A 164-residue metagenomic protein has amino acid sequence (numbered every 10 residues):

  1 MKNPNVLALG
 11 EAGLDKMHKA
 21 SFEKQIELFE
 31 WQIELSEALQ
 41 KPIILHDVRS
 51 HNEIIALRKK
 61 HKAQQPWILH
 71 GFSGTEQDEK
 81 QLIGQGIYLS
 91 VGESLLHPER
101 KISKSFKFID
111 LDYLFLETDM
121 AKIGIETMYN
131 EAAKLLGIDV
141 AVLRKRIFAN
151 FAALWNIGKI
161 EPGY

Functional and structural regions predicted by a protein language model:
M1-P4, K101-L111: Short amphipathic alpha-helices and their capping/turn segments at secondary-structure boundaries
M1-Q85, L96, A141: Divalent metal-binding pocket/active-site signature
A38, Y129-Y164: Mid-to-C-terminal alpha-helical segments outside catalytic/metal-binding sites
I44, I68, S90, F115-E117: Structural detector of well-ordered beta-strand residues that form the stable sheet scaffold of enzyme domains
I54-A56, E79, I102-F106, G124-E131: Histidine/acidic-residue-rich catalytic or RNA/ligand-binding cores of hydrolases and nuclease-related proteins
S73, E93-H97, D119-K122: Short, acidic/turn-prone active-site loops that include or flank metal/cofactor- and phosphate-binding residues
D112-G124: Short acidic/histidine-rich active-site segments
